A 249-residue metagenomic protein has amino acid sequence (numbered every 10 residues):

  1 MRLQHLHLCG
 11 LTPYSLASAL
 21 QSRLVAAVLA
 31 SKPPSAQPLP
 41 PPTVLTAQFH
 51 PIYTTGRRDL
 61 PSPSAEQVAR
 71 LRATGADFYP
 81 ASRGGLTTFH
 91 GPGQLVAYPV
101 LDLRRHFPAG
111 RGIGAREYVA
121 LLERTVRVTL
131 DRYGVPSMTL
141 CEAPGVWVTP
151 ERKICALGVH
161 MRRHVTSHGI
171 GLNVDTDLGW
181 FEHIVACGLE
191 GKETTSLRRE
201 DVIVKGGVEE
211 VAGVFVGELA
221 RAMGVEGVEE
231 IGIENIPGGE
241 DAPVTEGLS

Functional and structural regions predicted by a protein language model:
M1-I154, K205-G206, G238, P243-S249: N-terminal lobe of the biotin/lipoate ligase/transferase fold
G10, V159, R199: Active-site donor-binding loop signature of nucleotide-sugar glycosyltransferases
Q48, S82-G84, C141, T176-G179 (+2 more regions): Residue-level signal for pocket-adjacent positions within structured domains
I52-T54, H164, G179-W180: Short, acidic Gly/Pro/Ser/Thr-rich loop/turn segments
W147, G179-S249: C-terminal accessory segment of soluble enzyme catalytic cores
C155-L157, H168: A translation/RNA-centric and nucleic-acid-associated enzymatic feature enriched in Class II aminoacyl-tRNA synthetases
R163-T176: Conserved phosphate/anionic-ligand binding catalytic regions in large, soluble enzymes, centered on
